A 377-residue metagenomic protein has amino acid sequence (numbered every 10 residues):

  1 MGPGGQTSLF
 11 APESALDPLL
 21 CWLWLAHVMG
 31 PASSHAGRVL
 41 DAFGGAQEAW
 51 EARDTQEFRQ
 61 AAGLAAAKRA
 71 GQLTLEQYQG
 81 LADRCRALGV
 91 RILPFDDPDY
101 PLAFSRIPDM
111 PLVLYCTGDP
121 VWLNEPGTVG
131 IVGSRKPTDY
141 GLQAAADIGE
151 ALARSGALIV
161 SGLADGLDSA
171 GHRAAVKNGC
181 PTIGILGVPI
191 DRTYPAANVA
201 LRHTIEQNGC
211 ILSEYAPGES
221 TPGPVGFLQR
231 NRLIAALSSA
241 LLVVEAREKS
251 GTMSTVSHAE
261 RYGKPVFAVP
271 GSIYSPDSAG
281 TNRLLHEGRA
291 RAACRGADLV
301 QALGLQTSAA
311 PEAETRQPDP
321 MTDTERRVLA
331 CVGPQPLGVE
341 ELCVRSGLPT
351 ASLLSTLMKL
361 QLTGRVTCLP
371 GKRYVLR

Functional and structural regions predicted by a protein language model:
M1-D99, L284, T363-R365, P370-R377: Short, small/acidic-rich helices and loops at N termini and domain boundaries of DNA replication/processing enzymes
M1-L16, P94-R377: Glycine-biased, small-residue-rich flexible motifs in mid-sequence functional cores and linkers
